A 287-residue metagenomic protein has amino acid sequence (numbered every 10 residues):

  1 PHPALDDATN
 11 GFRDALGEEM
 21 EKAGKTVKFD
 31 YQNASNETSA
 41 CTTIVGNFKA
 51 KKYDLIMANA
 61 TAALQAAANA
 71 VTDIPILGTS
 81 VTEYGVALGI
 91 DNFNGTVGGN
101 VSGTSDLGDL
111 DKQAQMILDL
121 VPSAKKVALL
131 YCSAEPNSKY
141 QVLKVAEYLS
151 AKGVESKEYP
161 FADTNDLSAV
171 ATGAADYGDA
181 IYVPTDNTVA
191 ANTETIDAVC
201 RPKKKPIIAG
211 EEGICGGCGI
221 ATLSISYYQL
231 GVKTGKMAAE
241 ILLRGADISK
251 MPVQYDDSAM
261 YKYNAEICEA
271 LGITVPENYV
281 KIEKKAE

Functional and structural regions predicted by a protein language model:
P1-D14, D30-S39, T188: Extracytoplasmic "Venus flytrap"
T9, R13, C41-V45, Y53 (+11 more regions): Extracytoplasmic/secreted envelope proteins and their assembly/folding machinery, especially bacterial periplasmic
F12, S102-S150, D247, M251-I267: An alpha-beta-alpha
T26-A50, P160-A175: Structural motif
A34-D91, D186-G210: Beta-alpha junction/loop-to-helix N-cap segments that form part of ligand/metal-binding clefts
Y84-K126, I225-A246: Hydrophobic alpha-helical segments within soluble ligand-binding/sensing domains
P136-E211: Pocket-lining segment of extracytoplasmic ligand-binding domains
E240-E287: Hinge/cleft segment of the Venus flytrap/periplasmic-binding protein
